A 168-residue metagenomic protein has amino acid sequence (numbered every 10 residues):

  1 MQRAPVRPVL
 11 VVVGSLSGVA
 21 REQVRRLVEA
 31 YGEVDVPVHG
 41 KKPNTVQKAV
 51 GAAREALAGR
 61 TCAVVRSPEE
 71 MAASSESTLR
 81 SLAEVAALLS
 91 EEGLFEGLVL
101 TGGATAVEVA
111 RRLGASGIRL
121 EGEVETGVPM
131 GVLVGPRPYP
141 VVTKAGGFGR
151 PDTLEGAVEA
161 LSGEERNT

Functional and structural regions predicted by a protein language model:
M1-T168: Active-site catalytic microenvironments in core metabolic enzymes, especially phosphate/sugar-handling
